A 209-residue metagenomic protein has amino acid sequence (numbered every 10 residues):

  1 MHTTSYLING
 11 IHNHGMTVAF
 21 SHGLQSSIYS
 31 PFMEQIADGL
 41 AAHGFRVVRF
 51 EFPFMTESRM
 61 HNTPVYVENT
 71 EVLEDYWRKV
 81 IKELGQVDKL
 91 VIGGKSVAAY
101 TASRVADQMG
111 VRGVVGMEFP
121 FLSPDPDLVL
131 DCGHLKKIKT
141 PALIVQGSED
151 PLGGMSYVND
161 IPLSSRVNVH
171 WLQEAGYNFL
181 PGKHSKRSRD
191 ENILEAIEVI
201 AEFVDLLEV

Functional and structural regions predicted by a protein language model:
M1-K89, F179-K183: Serine-hydrolase catalytic machinery in alpha/beta-hydrolase-like enzymes
L24, S148-D150, E174-G176: Acidic beta-to-alpha connecting loop that harbors the catalytic carboxylate
I92-G94, M117: Short beta-strand immediately N-terminal to the catalytic nucleophile in serine-hydrolase-like folds
G94-A102: Gly/Ala-rich beta-loop-alpha elbow adjacent to hydrolase catalytic centers
G110-S123: A conserved short beta-strand
I138-K139, I144-Q146, D150: Short beta-strand/loop motif that positions the catalytic acidic residue of the alpha/beta-hydrolase fold
P151-Y157: Conserved alpha/beta-hydrolase "acid-adjacent" motif
A175-E191: Catalytic histidine-centered segment of alpha/beta-hydrolase-like enzymes
